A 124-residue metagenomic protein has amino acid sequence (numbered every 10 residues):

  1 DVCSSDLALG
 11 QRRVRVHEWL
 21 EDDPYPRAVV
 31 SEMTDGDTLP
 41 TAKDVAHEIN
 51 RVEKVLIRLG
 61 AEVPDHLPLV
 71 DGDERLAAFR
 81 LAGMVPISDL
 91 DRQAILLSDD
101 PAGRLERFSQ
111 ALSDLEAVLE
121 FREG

Functional and structural regions predicted by a protein language model:
D1-G124: N-terminal low-complexity, acidic/polar interaction/targeting segments
